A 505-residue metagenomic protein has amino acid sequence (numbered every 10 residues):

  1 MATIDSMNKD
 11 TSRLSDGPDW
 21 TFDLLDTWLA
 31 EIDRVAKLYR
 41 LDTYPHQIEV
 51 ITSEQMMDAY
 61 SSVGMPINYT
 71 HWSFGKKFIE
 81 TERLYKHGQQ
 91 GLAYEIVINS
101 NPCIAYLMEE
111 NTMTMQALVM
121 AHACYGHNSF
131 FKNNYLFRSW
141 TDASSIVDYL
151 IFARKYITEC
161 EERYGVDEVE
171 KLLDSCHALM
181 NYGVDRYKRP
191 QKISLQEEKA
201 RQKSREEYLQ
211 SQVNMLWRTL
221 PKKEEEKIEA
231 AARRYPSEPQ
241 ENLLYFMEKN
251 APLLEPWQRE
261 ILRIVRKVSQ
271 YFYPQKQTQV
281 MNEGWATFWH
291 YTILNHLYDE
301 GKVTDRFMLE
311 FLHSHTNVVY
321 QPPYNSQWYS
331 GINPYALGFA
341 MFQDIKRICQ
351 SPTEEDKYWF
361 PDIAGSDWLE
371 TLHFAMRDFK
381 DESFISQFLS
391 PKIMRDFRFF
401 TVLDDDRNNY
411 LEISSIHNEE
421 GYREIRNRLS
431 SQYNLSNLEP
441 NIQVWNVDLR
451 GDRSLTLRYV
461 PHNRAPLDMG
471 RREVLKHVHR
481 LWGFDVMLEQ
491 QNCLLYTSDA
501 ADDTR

Functional and structural regions predicted by a protein language model:
D23-C103, W217-L254, L488-E489: Auxiliary, metal-adjacent structural segments of Zn-dependent hydrolase domains
C103-L118: Short pre-active-site segment immediately N-terminal to the catalytic Zn-binding motif
M120, C124-S129: Active-site His/Glu-centered metal-binding helix of metallohydrolases
F131-P190, E283, T287-E300, S314-P323: Post-HExxH zinc-binding segment in Zn-dependent metallohydrolases
Y135-Y156, P236-A251, L262-Q275, K302-S314: Primarily short, surface-exposed interaction patches in extracytoplasmic proteins
Q258-L262, S269-Y271, Y291-H462, C493: Zinc-dependent metallohydrolase catalytic domains
N441, N446, M469-H479, F484-Q491: C-terminal structured domains
Y496-R505: Single conserved hydrophobic/aromatic residue that forms the stacking wall/gate of nucleotide- or nucleobase-binding
